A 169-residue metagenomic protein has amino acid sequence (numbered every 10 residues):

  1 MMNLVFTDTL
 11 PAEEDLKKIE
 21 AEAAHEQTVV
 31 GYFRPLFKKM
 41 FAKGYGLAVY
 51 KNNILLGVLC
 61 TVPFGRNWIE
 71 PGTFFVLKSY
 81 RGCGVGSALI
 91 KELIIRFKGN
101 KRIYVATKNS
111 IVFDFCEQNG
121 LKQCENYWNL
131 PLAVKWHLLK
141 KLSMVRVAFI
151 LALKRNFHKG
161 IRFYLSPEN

Functional and structural regions predicted by a protein language model:
M1-Y32, A48, G160-N169: Short amphipathic alpha-helix that is part of the acyltransferase structural core
F6, L10, V76, T107: Conserved residues at beta->alpha junctions
P11-E14, R66, S110-I111: Short alpha-helical
V29-K78: A conserved beta-strand-loop-helix scaffold within acyl/acetyltransferase catalytic domains
V76, G82-I95: Conserved acetyl-CoA-binding loop-helix of GNAT-fold acetyltransferases
F97-N109: Conserved GNAT acetyl-CoA-binding A-motif
K108-W136: Conserved active-site alpha-helix within GNAT-family acetyltransferase domains
L130-N169: C-terminal "cap" of GNAT-fold acetyltransferases
